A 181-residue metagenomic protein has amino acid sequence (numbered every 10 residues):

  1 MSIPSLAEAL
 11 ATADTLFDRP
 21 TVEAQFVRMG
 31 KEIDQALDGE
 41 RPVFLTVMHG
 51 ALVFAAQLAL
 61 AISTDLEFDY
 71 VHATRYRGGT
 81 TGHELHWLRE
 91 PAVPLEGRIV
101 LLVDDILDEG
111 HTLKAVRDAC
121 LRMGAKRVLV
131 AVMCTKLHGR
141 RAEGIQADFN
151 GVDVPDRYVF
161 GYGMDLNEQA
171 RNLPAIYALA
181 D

Functional and structural regions predicted by a protein language model:
M1-D181: PRPP-associated nucleotide enzymes
